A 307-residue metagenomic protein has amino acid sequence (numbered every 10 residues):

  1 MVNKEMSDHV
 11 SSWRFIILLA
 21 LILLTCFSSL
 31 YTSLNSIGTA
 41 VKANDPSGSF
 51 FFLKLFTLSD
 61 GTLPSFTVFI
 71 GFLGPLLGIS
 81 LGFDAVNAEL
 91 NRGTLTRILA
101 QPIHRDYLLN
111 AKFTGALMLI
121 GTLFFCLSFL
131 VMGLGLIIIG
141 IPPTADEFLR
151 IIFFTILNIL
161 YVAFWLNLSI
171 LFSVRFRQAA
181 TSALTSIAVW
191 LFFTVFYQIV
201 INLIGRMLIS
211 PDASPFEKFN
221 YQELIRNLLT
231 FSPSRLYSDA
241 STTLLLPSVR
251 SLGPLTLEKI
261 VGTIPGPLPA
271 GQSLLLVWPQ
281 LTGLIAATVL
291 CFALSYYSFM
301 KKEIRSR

Functional and structural regions predicted by a protein language model:
M1-L23, M300-K301: Aromatic- and glycine-rich beta-strand/loop motifs that create alpha-glucan
V2, D84-M118: Helix-loop-helix units of permease transmembrane domains in multi-pass membrane transporters, especially ABC
H9, A270, L275-R307: Junction motif at the cytosolic side of a transmembrane helix
S12, I16, I156-Y197: A structural motif at transmembrane helix-loop-helix junctions in multipass membrane proteins
W13-A43, S65-I79, T185-I201: Hydrophobic alpha-helical transmembrane segments of multi-pass membrane transport/permease proteins
C26-G38, S49-I70, T114-I170, V174-R177 (+1 more regions): Secretory targeting signals
S28-S36, R177-R235, D239-A240: Transmembrane helix segments
T39-S80, G271-W278, T282: Membrane-embedded or membrane-proximal helical elements that form or frame transporter/channel pores
